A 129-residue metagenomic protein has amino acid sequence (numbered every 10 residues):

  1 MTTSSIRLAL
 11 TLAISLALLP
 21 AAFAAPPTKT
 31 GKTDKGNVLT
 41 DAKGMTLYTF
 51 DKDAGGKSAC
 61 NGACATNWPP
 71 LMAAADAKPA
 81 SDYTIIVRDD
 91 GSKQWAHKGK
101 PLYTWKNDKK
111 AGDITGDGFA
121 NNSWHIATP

Functional and structural regions predicted by a protein language model:
M1-T2, L12: Intrinsic disorder/low-complexity segments
T3-R7, F23-P129: Compact beta-sheet-dominated domain cores in extracellular/mature segments
A9-P20: Bacterial N-terminal signal peptides
